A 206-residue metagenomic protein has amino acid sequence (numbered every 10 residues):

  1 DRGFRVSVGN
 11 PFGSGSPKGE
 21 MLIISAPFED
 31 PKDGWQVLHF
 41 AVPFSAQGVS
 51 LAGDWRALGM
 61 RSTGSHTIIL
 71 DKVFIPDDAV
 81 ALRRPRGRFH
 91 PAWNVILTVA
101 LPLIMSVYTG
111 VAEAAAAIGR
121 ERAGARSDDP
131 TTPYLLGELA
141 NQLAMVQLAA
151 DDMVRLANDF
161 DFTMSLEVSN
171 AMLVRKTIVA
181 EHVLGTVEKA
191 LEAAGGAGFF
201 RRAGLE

Functional and structural regions predicted by a protein language model:
G9-L51: A short core secondary-structure module
P11, K18, S62, G198-R201: Short, flexible micro-motifs
K18-E20, Q36, S45, D54 (+2 more regions): A generic structural signal for well-ordered coil/turn residues at beta-strand boundaries that shape enzyme active-site
A57-A144: Glycine-rich beta->alpha junctions and the first turn(s) of the following alpha-helix
M105-E206: Alpha-helical interface subdomain recognition
